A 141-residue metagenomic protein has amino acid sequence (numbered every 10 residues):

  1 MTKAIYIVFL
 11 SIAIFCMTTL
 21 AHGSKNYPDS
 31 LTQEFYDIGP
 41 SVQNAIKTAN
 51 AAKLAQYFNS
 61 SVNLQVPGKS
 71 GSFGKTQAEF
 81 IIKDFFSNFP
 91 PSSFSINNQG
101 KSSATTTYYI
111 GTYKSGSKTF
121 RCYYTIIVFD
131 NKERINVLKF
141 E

Functional and structural regions predicted by a protein language model:
A4, V8, L20-N44: Short, low-complexity N-terminal intrinsically disordered segments enriched in polar/charged residues
S11-T19: Hydrophobic h-region of N-terminal signal peptides that target proteins for export in Gram-negative bacteria
L31-F35, K47, A55, G71-K75: Solvent-exposed, acidic/flexible segments
E34, I38, V42, N50 (+1 more regions): Stable alpha-helical elements in mature extracytoplasmic
N50-S61: Short, well-ordered alpha-helical segments enriched in acidic and aromatic residues
L64-G71: A short gly/proline-enriched turn/hairpin at secondary-structure junctions
F80-T119: Surface-exposed, charged secondary-structure patches
T119-E141: Short beta-strand edge/turn micro-motifs at domain boundaries
